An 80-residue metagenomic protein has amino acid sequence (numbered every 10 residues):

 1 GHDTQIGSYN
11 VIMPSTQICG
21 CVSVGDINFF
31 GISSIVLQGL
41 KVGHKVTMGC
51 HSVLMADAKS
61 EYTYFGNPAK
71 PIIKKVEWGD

Functional and structural regions predicted by a protein language model:
G1-I72: Structural signal for interior beta-strand "rungs" in well-ordered beta-sheet cores of soluble enzyme domains
M55, K75-D80: A glycine/serine/threonine-rich, flexible loop-to-helix segment that serves as the NAD(P) cofactor-binding "lid"
